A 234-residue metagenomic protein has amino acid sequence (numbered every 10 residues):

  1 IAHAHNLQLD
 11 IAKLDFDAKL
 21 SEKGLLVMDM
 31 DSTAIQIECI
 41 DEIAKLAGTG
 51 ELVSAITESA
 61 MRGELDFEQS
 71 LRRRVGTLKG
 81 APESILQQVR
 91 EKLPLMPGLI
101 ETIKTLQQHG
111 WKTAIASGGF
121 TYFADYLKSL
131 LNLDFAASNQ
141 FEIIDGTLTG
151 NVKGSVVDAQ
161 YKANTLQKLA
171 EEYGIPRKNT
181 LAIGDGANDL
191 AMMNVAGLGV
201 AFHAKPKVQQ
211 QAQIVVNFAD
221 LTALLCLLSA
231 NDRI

Functional and structural regions predicted by a protein language model:
I1-M28, R233: Non-catalytic pre-domain segments flanking phosphatase-related domains
A18-E64: Active-site neighborhood of HAD-like aspartate-dependent phosphohydrolases
A55-S59, L71, T102: Short coil/turn segments at secondary-structure boundaries
G63-I85, V89: Cysteine/selenocysteine-centered motifs that mediate thiol-based redox chemistry or coordinate metal-sulfur cofactors
G80, Q87-L198, F202-I234: C-terminal cap/substrate-recognition subdomain and adjoining C-terminal extension of metal-dependent phosphatase-like
